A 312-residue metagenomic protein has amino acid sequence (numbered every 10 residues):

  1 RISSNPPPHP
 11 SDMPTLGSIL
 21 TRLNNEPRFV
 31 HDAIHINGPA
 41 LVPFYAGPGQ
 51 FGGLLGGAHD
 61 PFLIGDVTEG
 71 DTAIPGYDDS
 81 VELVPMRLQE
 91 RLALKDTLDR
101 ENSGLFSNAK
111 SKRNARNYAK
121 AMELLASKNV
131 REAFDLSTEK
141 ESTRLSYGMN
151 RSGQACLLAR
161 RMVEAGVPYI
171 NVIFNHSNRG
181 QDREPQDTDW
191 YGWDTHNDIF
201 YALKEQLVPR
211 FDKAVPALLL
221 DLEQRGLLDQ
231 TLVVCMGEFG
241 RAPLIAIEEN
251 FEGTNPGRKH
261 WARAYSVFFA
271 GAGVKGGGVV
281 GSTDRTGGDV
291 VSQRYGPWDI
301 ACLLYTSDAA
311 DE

Functional and structural regions predicted by a protein language model:
R1-L303, S307: Ligand-binding pockets and gating/stacking loops
D308-E312: A short, hydrophobic C-terminal helix/tail in secreted or cell-surface proteins
